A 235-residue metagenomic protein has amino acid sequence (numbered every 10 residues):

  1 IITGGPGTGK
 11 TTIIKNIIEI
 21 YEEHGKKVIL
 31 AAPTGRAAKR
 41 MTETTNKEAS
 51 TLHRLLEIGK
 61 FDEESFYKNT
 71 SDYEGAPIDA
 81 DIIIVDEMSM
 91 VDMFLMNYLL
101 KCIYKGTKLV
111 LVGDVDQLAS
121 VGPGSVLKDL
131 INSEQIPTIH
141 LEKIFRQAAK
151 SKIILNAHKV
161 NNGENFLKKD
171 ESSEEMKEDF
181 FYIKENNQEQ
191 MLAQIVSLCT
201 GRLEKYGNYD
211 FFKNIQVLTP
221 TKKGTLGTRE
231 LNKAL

Functional and structural regions predicted by a protein language model:
I2-S172: ASCE P-loop NTPase helicase motor core
D116-L235: Conserved helicase motor core of P-loop NTPases
